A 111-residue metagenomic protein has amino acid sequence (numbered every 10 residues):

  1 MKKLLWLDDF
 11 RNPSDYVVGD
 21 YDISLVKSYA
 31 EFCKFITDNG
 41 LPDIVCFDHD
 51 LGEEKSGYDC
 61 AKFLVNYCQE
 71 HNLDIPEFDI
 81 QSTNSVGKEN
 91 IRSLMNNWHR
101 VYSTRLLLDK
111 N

Functional and structural regions predicted by a protein language model:
M1-N111: Catalytic phosphate/metal-binding cores of nucleic-acid and nucleotide-processing enzymes, i.e., regions that mediate
